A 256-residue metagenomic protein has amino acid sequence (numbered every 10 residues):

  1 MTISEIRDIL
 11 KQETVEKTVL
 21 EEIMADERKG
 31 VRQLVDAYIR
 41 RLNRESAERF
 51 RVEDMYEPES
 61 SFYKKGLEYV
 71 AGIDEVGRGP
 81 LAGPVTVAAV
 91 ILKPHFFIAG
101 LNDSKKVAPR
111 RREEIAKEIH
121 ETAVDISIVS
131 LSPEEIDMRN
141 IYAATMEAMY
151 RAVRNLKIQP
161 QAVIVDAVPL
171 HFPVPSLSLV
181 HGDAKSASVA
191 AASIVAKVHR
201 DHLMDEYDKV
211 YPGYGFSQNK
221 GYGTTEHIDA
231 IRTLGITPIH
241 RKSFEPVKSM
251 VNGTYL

Functional and structural regions predicted by a protein language model:
M1-A71, R78-L256: RNase H-like, Mg2+-dependent phosphodiesterase core, and more generally RNA phosphate-backbone-engaging helix-loop
